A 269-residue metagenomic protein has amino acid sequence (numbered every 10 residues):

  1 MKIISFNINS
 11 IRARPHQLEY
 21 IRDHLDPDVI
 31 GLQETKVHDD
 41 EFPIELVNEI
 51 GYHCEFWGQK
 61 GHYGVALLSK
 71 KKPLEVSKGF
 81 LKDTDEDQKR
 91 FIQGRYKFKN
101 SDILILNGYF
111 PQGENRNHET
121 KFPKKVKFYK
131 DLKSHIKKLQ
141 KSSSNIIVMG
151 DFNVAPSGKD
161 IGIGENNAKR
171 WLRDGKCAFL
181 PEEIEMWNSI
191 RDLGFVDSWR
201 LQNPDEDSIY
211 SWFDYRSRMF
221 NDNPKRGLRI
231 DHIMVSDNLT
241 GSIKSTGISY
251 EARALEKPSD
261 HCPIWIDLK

Functional and structural regions predicted by a protein language model:
I3-N7, R22-D40, I105, H135-D160 (+4 more regions): Active-site beta-strand/loop signature of hydrolases that rely on acidic residues for catalysis
R12-D23: Short, acidic/polar
T35-N117: Structured beta-strand-rich core segments of catalytic domains in phosphoester-bond hydrolases
I50, F128-R226, I230: Metal-dependent phosphoesterases centered on the DNase I-like endonuclease/exonuclease/phosphatase
G61-V76, E206, F220-S242, L268: Conserved beta strand-loop-helix elements of the APE1-like EEP
K70-K71, G94-N100, S236-D237, S259 (+1 more regions): Active-site beta-strand termini and strand-to-loop segments that position acidic
L81-K82, F110-Y129, R170-G175: Surface-exposed cleft-lining segments at the edges of enzyme active sites
G247-K269: Surface polyanion/phosphate-binding segment centered on an Asp-His-Pro turn
